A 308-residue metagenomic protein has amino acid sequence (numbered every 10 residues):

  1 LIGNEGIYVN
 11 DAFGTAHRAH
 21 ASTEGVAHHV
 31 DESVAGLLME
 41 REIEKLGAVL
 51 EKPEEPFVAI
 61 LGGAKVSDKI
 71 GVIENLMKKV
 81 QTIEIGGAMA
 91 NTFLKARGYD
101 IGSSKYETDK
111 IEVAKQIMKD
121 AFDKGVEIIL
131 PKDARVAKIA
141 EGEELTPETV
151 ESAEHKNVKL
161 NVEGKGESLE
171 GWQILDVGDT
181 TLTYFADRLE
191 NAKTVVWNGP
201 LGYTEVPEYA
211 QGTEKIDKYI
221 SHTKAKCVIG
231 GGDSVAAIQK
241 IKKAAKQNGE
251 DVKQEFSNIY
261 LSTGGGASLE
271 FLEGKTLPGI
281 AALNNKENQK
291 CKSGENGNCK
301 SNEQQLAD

Functional and structural regions predicted by a protein language model:
L1-C291, N296-C299, E303-D308: Active-site loop-to-helix "anion-binding N-cap" substructures in soluble metabolic enzymes
